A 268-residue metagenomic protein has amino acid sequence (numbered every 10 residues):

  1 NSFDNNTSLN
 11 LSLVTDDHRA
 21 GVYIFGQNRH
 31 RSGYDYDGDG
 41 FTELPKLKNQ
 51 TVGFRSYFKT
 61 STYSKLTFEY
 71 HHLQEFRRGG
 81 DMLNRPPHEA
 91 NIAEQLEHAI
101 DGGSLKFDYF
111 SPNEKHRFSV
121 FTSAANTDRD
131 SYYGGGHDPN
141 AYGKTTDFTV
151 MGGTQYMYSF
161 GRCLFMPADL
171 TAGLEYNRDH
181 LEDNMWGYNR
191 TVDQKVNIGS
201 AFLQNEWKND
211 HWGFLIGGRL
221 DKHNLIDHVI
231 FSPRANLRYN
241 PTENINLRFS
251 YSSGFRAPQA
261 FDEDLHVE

Functional and structural regions predicted by a protein language model:
N1, I24-H30, F68-H72, V120-N126 (+5 more regions): Transmembrane beta-barrel strands of outer-membrane/channel proteins
N1-D37, P45-V52, Y63: Outer-membrane beta-barrel translocator/receptor signature
N1-F3, V14, T42-K48, A93-A99 (+4 more regions): Replace "Gram-negative outer membrane beta-barrel proteins" with "bacterial and organellar outer membrane beta-barrel
N5-L9, A20, Q50-F54, A99-L105 (+4 more regions): Hydrophobic, lipid-facing positions within transmembrane beta-strands of outer-membrane proteins
H18-V22, S32, T62-L66, P112-F118 (+3 more regions): Repeated loop/turn-to-beta-strand initiation elements of outer-membrane beta-barrel proteins
H30-T51, K59-F118, A124-F148: Flexible loop and strand-edge segments within Gram-negative outer membrane beta-barrel domains
Q74-F76, L83-R85, N224-I226, I230 (+1 more regions): Surface-exposed extracellular loop regions of Gram-negative outer-membrane beta-barrel proteins, predominantly
Q95-S104, S111, T122-L215, Y251: Outer-membrane beta-barrel transmembrane domain signature of Gram-negative proteins, especially the mid-to-C-terminal
